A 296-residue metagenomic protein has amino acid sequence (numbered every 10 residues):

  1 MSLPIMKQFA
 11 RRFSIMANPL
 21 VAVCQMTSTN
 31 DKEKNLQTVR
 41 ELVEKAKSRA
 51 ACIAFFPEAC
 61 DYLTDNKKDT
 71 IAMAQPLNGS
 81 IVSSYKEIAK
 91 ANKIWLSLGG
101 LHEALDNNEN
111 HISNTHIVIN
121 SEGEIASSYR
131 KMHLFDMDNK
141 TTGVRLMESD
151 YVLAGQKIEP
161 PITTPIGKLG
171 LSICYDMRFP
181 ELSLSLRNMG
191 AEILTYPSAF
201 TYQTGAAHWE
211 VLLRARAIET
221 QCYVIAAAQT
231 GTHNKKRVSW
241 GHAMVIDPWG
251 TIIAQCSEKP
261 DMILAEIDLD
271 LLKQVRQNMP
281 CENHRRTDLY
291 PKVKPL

Functional and structural regions predicted by a protein language model:
R11-M16: N-terminal mitochondrial targeting presequences
A17-A22: Extreme N-terminal starter segment of soluble prokaryotic enzymes
Q25-D31: Short polar catalytic/cofactor-binding loops
K32, E41-E122, A126-R130, D136-M137 (+2 more regions): Cys-nucleophile CN-hydrolase/nitrilase-fold catalytic domain and related Cys-dependent amidase chemistry that acts on
L77, D106-M189, Y202-L212, N278-C281: Active-site catalytic loop in hydrolytic enzyme cores
L77-S97, K168, C174-I263: CN hydrolase (nitrilase-like) catalytic-core segments centered on the catalytic cysteine and neighboring Lys/Glu
L98-G100, N114-V118, E159-P161, A243-V245 (+1 more regions): Short beta-strand scaffold segments in enzyme catalytic cores
D270-L296: A short C-terminal boundary segment appended to hydrolase-like catalytic domains
